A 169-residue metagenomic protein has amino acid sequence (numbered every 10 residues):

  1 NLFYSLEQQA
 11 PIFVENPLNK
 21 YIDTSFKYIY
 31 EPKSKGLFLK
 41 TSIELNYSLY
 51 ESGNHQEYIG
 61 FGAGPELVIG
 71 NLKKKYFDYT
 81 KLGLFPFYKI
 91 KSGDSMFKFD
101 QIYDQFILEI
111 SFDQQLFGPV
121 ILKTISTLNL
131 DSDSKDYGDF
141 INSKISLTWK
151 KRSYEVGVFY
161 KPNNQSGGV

Functional and structural regions predicted by a protein language model:
N1-V169: Exposed, low-structure sequence patches enriched in small/polar residues
